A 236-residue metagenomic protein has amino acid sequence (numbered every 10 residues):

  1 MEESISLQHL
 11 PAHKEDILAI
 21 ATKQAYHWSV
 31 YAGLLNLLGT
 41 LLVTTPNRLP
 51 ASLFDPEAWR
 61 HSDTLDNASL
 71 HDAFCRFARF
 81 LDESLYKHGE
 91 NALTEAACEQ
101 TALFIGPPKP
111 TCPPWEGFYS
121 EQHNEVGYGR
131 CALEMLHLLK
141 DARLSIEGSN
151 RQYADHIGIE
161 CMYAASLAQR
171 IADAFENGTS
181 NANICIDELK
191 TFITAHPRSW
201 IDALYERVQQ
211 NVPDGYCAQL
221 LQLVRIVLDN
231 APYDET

Functional and structural regions predicted by a protein language model:
M1-T236: Surface/interface-facing alpha-helical segments and adjacent flexible terminal/loop regions used for partner/assembly
